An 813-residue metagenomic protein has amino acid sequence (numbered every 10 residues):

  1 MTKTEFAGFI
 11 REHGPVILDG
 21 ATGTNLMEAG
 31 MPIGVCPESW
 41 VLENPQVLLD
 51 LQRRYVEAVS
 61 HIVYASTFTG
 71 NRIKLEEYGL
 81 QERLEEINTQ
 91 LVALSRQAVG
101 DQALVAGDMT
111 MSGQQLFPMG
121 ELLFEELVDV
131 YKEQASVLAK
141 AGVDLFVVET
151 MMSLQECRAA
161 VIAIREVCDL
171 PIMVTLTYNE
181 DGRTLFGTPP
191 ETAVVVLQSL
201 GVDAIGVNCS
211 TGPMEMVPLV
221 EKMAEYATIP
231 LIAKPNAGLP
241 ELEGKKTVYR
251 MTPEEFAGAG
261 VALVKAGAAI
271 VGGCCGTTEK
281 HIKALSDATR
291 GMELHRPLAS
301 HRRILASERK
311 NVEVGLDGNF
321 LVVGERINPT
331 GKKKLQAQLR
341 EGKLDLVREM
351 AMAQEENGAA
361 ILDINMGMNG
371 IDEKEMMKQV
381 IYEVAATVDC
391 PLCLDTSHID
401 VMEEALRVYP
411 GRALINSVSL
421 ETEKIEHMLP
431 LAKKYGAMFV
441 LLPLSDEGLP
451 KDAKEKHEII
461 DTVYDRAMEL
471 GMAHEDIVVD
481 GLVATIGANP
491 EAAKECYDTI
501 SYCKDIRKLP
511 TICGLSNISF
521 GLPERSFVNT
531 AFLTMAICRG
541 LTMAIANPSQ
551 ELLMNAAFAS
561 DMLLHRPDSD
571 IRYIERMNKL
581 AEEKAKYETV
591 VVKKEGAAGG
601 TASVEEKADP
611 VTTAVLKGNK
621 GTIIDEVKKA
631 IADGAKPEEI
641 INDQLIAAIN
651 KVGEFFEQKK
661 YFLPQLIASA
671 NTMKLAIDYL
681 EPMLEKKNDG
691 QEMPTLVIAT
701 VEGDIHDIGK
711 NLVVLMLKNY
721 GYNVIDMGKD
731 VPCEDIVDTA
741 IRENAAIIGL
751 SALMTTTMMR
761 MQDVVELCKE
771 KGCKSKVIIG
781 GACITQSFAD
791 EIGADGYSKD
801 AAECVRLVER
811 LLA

Functional and structural regions predicted by a protein language model:
M1-D480, A484-A813: Domain-level signal for soluble alpha/beta catalytic cores
